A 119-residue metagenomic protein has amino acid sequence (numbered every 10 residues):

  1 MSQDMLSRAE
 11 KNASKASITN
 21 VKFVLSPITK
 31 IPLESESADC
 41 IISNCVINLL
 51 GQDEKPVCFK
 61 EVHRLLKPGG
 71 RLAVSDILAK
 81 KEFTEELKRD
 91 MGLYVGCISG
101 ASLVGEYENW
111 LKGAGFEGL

Functional and structural regions predicted by a protein language model:
M1-I31, V57: Class I SAM-dependent methyltransferase SAM/SAH-binding core
T29-I41: A short acidic, Gly/Pro-enriched loop at the edge of an enzyme's catalytic core that lines a small-molecule cofactor
D39-E54: A short SAM/SAH-binding and catalytic strip from SAM-dependent methyltransferases
C45, E61-V62, L111: Class I S-adenosylmethionine-dependent transferase superfamily signal
P56-R71: A short glycine-rich, Lys/Arg-flanked "PGG" loop and its adjoining helix->strand segment in the class I
V74-D76: Acidic carboxylate diad motif detector
L78-I98: Short, glycine-/aromatic-enriched active-site segment of Class I SAM-dependent methyltransferases
S99-G115, L119: Short alpha-helix
